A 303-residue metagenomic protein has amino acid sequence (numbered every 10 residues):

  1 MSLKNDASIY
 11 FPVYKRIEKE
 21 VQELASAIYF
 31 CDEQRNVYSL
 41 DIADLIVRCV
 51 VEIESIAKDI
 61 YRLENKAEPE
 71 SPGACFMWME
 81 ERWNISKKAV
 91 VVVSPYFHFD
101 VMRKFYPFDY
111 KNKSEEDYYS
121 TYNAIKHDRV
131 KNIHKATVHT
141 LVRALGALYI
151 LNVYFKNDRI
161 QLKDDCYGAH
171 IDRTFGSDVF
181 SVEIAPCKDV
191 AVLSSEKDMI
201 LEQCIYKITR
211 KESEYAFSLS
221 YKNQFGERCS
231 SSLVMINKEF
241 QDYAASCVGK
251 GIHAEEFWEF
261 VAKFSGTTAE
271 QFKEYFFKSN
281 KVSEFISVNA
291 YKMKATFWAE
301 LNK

Functional and structural regions predicted by a protein language model:
M1-C49: Charged alpha-helical initiation segments
E18, S39-E64, V142-N152: Short, hydrophobic, well-ordered secondary-structure elements
C49, S114-D158: Internal, well-ordered interaction modules that form the hydrophobic cores of assembly/scaffold domains in eukaryotic
V51-S120, A124-N132: Short non-catalytic regulatory patches outside canonical folded cores
V138-C187: Amphipathic, Lys/Arg-enriched alpha-helical patches that create a basic surface for binding polyanionic ligands
R173-R228: Eukaryote-biased recognition of C-terminal alpha-helical segments
C204-K303: Preference for solvent-exposed, low-hydrophobicity sequence contexts
